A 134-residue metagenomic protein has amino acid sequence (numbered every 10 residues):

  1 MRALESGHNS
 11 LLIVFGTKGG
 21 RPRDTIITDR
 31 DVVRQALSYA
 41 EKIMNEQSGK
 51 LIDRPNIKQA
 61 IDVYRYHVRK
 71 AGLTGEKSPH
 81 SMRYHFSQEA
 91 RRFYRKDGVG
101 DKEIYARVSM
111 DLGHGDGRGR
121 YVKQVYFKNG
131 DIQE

Functional and structural regions predicted by a protein language model:
M1-Q35: Conserved tyrosine-mediated DNA breakage-rejoining catalytic core shared by Y-recombinases
A3-I13, L51, G100-D111: Glycine-rich, flexible loop segments associated with nucleotide phosphate handling
T28-R91: Active-site/catalytic core of tyrosine-dependent DNA strand-transfer enzymes
E46, K50, K96-D97, R118: Generic macromolecular interface patches on structured domains
R83-G115, I132-Q133: C-terminal catalytic core of tyrosine-transesterase DNA break-rejoin enzymes
G119-D131: Major-groove recognition helix of helix-turn-helix-like DNA-binding domains
